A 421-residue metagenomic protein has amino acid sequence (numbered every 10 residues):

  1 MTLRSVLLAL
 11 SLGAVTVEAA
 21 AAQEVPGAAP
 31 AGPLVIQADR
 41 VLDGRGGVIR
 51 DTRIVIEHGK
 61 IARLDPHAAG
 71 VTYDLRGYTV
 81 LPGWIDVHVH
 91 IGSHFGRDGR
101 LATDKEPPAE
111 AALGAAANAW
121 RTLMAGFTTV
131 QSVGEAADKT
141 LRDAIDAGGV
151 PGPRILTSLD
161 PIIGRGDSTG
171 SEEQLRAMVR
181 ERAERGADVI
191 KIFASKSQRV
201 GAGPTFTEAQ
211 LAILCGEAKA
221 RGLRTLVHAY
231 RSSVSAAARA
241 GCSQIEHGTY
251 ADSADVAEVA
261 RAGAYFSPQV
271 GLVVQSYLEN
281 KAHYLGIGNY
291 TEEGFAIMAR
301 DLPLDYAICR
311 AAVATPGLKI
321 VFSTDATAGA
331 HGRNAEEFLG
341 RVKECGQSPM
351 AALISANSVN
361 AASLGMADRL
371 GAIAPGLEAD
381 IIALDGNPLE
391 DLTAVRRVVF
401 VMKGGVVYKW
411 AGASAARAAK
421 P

Functional and structural regions predicted by a protein language model:
E24-G32, V41, R45-L81: Histidine-rich, glycine-flanked metal-binding segment
Y78-A147, A209, A237-A240: Metal-associated gating/positioning segment near the N- to mid-region
I91-A112, W120, P151-G152, L156-L159 (+2 more regions): Active-site gating loops and adjacent loop-to-helix segments of metal-dependent hydrolytic enzymes
F95-D98, R142-D143, V234-G241, L272-I287 (+4 more regions): Histidine/acidic-residue-rich catalytic or RNA/ligand-binding cores of hydrolases and nuclease-related proteins
A112-D138, G152-I163, A187-S197, R224 (+2 more regions): Divalent metal-dependent hydrolysis catalytic cores, especially in the metallo-beta-lactamase
Q174-A183, D188-A194, R199-F266, H283 (+1 more regions): Histidine/acidic residue-rich metal-binding segments in metalloenzymes
A218-A220, Y290, D301-N387: His/Asp/Glu-enriched, well-ordered alpha-helical/loop segment that forms or immediately abuts the divalent-metal
A356-S358, A362, P375-A419: C-terminal cap of metal-dependent C-N hydrolases
